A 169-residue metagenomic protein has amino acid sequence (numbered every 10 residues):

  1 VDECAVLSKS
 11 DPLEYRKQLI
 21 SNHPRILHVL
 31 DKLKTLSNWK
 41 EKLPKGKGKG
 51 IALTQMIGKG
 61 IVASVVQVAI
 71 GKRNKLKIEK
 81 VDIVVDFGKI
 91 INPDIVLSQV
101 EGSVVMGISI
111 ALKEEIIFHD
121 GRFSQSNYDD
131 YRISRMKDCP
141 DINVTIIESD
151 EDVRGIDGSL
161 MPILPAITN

Functional and structural regions predicted by a protein language model:
V1-N169: Cofactor-binding beta-sheet edge motifs in enzyme active sites
